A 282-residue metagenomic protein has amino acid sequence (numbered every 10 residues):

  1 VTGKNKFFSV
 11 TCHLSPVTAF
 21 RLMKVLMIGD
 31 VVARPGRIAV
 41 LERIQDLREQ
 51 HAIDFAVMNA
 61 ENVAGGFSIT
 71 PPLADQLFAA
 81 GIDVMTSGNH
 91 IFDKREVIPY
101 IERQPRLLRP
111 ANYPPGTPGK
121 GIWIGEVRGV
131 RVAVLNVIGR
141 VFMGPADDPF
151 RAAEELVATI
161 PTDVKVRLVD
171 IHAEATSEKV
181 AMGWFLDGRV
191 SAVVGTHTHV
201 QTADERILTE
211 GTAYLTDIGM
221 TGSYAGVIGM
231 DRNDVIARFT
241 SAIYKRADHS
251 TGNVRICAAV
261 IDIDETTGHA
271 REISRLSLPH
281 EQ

Functional and structural regions predicted by a protein language model:
V1, L14-S15: Short polybasic linear motifs
V1-T2, F20: Glycine-centered signal
K4-T11: Compositionally biased, low-complexity segments
F7, V17-Q282: Acidic, metal/ion-coordinating pockets
